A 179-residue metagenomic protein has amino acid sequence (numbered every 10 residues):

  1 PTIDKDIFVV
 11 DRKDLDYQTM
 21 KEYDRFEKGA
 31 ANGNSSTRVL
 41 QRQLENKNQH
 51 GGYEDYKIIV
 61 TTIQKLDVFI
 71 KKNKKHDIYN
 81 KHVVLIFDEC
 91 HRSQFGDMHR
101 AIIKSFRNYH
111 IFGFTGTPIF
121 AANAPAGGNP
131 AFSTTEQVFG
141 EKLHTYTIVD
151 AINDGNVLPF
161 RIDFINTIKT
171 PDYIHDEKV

Functional and structural regions predicted by a protein language model:
P1-T19: Conserved SF1/SF2 helicase motif Ia
K5, E54-I58, K81-V84, N108-F112: Loop/turn-to-beta-strand initiation segments
V10-K13, N34-N46, I63-V68: Conserved helicase motor
K13-L15, Q64-D67, H91-R92, G116-A121 (+1 more regions): Conserved nucleotide-binding/hydrolysis micro-motifs of P-loop NTPases
V39-I59, H76-D77: Conserved motor-coupling elements within RecA-like helicase/translocase cores
I58-A101: Conserved RecA-like ASCE ATPase "motif II neighborhood" in helicase/translocase motors
E89-S93, S105-A124, G155: Conserved helicase ATPase motor motifs in RecA-like P-loop NTPase domains
A124-V179: Interdomain helical connector at the RecA1-RecA2 junction of SF1/SF2 helicase-like NTPases
